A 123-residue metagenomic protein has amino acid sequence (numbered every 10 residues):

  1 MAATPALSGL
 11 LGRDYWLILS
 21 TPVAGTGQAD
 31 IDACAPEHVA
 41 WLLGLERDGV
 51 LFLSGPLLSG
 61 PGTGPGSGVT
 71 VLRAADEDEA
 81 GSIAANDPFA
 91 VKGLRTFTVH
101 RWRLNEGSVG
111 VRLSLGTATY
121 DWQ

Functional and structural regions predicted by a protein language model:
M1-Q123: Conserved, structured core segments of small domains
